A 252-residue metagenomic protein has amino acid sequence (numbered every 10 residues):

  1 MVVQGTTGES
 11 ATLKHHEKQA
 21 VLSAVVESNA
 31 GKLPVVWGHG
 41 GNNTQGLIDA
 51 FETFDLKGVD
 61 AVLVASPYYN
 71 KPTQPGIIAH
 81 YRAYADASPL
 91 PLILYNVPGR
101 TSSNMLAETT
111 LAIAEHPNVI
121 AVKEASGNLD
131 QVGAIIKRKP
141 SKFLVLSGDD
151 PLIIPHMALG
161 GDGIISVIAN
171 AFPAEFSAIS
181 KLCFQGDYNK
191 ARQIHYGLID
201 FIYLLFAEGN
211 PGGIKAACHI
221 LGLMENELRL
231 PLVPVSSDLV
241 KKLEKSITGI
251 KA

Functional and structural regions predicted by a protein language model:
M1-S102: Active-site beta->alpha loop and helix N-cap motifs at the rims of alpha/beta catalytic domains
T7, D49, A158-G161, I165-A252: C-terminal alpha-helical cap/extension of soluble enzyme domains
K18, L22, L47, Y81 (+6 more regions): A general structural signal for well-ordered alpha-helical segments in protein cores
V25, F54, Y84, V122 (+4 more regions): Conserved, mostly hydrophobic/aromatic
K32-L33, P91, I120, K142 (+1 more regions): Secondary-structure boundary/capping positions in well-ordered alpha/beta enzyme cores
D86-A87, R100-F206: Catalytic alpha/beta core domains of metabolic enzymes, predominantly
N96, N118-V119, R229-L230: Glycine-rich phosphate-binding "P-loop"
